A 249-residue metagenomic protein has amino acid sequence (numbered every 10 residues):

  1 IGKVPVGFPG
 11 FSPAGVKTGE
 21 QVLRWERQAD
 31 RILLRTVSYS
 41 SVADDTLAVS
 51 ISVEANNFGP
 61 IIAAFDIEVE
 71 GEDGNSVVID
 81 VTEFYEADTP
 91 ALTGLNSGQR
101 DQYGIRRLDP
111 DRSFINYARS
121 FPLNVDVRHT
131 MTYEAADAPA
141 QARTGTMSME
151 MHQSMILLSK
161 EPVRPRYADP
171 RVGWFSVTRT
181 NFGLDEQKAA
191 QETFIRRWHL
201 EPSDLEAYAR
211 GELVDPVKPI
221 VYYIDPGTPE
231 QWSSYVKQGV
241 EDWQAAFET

Functional and structural regions predicted by a protein language model:
I1-T228, K237, A246-T249: Auxiliary tRNA-acceptor-end handling modules of aminoacyl-tRNA synthetases
W232-S234, Q238, D242: Extended non-catalytic domains of envelope/secretory-pathway proteins
